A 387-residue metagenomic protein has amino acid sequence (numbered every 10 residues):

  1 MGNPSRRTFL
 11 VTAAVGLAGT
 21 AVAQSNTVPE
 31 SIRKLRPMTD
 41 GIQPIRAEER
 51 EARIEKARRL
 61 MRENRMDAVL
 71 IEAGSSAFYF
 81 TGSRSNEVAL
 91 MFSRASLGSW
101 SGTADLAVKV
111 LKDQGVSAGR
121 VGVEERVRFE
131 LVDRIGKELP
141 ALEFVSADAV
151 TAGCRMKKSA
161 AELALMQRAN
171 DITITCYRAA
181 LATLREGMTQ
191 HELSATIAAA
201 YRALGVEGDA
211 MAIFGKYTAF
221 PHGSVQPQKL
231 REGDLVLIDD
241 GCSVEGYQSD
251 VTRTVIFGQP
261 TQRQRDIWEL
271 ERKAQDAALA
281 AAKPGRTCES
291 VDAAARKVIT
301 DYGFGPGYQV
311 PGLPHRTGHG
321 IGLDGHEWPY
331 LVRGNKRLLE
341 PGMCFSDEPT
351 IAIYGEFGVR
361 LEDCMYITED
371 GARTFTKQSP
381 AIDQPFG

Functional and structural regions predicted by a protein language model:
G2-G387: Active-site neighborhoods and metal-handling regions in enzymes and metal-associated proteins
